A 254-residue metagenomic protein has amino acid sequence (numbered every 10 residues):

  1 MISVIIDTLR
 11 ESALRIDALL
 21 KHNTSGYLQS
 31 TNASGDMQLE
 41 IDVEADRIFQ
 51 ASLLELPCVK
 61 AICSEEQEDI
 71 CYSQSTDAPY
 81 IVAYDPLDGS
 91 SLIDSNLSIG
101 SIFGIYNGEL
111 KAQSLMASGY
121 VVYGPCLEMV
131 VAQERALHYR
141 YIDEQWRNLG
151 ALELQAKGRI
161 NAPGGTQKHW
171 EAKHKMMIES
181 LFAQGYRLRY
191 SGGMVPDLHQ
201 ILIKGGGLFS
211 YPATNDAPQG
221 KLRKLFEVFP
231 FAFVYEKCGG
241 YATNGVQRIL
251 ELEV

Functional and structural regions predicted by a protein language model:
M1-H22, T31-N32, M37, V43-V254: IMPase-like, lithium-sensitive Mg2+-dependent phosphomonoesterase catalytic core
Y27-L28: Alpha-helical coupling/stalk and coiled-coil linker elements that connect catalytic or binding modules and transmit
